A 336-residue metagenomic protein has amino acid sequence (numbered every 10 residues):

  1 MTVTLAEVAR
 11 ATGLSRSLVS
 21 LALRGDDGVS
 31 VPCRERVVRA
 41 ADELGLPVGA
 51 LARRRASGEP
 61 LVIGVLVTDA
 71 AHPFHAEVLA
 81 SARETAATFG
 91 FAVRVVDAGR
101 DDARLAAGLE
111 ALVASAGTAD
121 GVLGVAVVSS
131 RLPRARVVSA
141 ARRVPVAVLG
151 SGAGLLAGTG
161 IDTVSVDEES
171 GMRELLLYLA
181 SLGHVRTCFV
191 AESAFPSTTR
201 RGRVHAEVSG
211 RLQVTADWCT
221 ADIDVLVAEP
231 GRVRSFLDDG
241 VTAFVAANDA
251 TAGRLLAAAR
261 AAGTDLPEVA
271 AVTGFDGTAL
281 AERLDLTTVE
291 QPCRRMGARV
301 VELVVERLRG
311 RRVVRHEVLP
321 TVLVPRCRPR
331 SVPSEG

Functional and structural regions predicted by a protein language model:
M1-L61, P333: N-terminal helix-turn-helix DNA-binding module of bacterial transcription factors
P47-A111, L123: Amphipathic helical "hinge" segments at domain boundaries
A86-A98, D102, T187-F189, H205-A228: Short beta-strand elements in bilobed, periplasmic/extracellular small-molecule ligand-binding domains
A116-S129, R186-V190, L237-T251, A271-T273: Periplasmic-binding protein-like
V127-G171, A250, D276-T287: Flexible loop/hinge segments that line or gate small-molecule binding clefts
T159-F189, T199, L226-V233, Q291-R309: Hydrophobic alpha-helical segments within soluble ligand-binding/sensing domains
R173-L212, V313-R330: An alpha-beta-alpha
S235-G336: Flexible loop/turn connectors
